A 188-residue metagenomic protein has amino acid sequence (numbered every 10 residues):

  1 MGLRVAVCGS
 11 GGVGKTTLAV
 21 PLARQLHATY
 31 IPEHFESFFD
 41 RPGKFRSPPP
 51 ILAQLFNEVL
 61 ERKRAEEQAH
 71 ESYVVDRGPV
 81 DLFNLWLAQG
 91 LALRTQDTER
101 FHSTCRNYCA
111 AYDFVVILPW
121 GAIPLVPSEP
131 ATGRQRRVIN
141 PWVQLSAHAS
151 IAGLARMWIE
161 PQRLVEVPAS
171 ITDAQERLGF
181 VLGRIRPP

Functional and structural regions predicted by a protein language model:
M1-R4: Pre-Walker A (Motif I) flank of P-loop NTPase domains
V7: Hydrophobic anchor at the beta1->P-loop junction of P-loop NTPases
S10: P-loop (Walker A) phosphate-binding loop of NTP-binding proteins
K15: Conserved lysine of the Walker
V20, R24-R64: Conserved substrate/cofactor phosphate-moiety recognition/catalytic segment in nucleotide-dependent phosphotransferases
E33, D76-P79, V116-A122: Short loop/turn segments at strand-loop or loop-helix junctions that form parts of catalytic or ligand-binding pockets
A53-C109: Glycine-rich phosphate-binding loop used to anchor ATP phosphates in small-molecule kinases, encompassing both
G90-T172: A glycine- and Lys/Arg-enriched "phosphate-lid" helix/loop adjacent to the NTP-binding pocket of small-molecule kinases
